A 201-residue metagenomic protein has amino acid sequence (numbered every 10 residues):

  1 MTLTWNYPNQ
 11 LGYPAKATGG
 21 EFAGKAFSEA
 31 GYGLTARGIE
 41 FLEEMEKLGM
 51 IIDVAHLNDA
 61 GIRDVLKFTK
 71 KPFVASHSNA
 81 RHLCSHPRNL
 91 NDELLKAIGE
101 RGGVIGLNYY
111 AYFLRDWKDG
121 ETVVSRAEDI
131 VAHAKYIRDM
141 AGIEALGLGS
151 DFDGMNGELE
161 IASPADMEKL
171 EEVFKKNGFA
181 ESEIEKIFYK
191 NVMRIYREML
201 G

Functional and structural regions predicted by a protein language model:
M1-L3, I51-D53, P72-S76, V104-N108 (+1 more regions): Structural recognition of the beta-strand scaffold that forms the well-ordered cores of secreted hydrolase catalytic
T4-P8, M50, A55-A60, S78-R81 (+2 more regions): Active-site beta-loop-alpha junctions enriched in small/polar residues
L11-Y13, L83-L90: Short, charged, surface-exposed secondary-structure boundary motifs
A17-V74, P87-R101, E128-E144: Histidine/acidic residue-rich metal-binding segments in metalloenzymes
I52, H77, I105, I137 (+3 more regions): Conserved, mostly hydrophobic/aromatic
N108-Y109, M140-P164: Short acidic/histidine-rich active-site segments
N108-Y110, K118-R138: Active-site capping/gating regions of soluble enzymes
A162-G201: Mid-to-C-terminal alpha-helical segments outside catalytic/metal-binding sites
